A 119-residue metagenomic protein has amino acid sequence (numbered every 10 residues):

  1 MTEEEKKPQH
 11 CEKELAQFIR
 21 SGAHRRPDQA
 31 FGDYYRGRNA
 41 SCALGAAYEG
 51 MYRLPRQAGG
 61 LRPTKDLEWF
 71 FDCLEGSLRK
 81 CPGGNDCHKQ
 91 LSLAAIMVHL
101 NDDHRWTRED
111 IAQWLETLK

Functional and structural regions predicted by a protein language model:
M1-S41, Y48-K119: Domain-length accessory/inserted modules outside core catalytic folds
